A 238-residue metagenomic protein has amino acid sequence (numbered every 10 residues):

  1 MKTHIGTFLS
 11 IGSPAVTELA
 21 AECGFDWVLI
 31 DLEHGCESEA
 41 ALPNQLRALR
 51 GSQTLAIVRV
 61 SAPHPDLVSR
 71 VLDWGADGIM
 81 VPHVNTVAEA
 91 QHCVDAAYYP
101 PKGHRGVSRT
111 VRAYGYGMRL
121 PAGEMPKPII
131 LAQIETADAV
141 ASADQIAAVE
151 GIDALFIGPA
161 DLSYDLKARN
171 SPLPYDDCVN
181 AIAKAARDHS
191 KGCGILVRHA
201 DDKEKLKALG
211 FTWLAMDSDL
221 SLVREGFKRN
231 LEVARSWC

Functional and structural regions predicted by a protein language model:
M1-H64, D95, I130, A148-I152: Conserved N-terminal beta1-alpha1 strand-loop-helix module at the mouth
T7, A20, D31, V71 (+5 more regions): Conserved, mostly hydrophobic/aromatic
C23-W27, D73-G78, A97-Y99, V149-A154 (+1 more regions): Glycine-enriched alpha-helix->loop->beta-strand junction motifs that scaffold or abut catalytic
V28-L29, I57, M80, F156 (+2 more regions): Conserved beta-strand positions in the central sheet of alpha/beta enzyme cores
E39-D73, D95-K102, G123-M125, P172-G194 (+1 more regions): Alpha-helix-loop-beta-strand connector modules within alpha/beta enzyme cores
H64, R105-Y116, I134-A141, L173-C238: C-terminal alpha-helical cap/extension of soluble enzyme domains
D66, A76-E150, P159-S163: Conserved anion-binding
G78-H92, L155-L166, F211-N230: Glycine-rich phosphate-binding active-site loops on the catalytic face of alpha/beta enzymes
